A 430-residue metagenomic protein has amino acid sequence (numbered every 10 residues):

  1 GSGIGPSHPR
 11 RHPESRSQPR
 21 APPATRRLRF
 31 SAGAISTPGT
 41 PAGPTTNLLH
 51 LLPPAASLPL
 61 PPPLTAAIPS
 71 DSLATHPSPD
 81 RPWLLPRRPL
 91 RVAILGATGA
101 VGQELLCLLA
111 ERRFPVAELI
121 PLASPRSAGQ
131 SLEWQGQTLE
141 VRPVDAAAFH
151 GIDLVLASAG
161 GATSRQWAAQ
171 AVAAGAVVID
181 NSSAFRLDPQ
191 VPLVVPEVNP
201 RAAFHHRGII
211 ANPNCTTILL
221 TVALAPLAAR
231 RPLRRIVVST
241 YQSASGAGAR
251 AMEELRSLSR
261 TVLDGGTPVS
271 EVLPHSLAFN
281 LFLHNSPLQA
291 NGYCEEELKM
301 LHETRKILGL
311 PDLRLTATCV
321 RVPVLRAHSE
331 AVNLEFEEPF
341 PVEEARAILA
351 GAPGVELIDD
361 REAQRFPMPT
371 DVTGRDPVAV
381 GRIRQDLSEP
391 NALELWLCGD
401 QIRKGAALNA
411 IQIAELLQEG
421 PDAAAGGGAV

Functional and structural regions predicted by a protein language model:
S2, P6-S7, Q18-P22, R27-L28 (+2 more regions): Short, low-complexity intrinsically disordered segments enriched in A/P/G/S/L with frequent Arg, especially at protein
H8, H12, N47-H50, D71 (+2 more regions): Intrinsic-disorder-associated, low-complexity terminal segments enriched in Asp/Asn/His/Tyr and depleted of Lys/Arg
L64-L277, D312-R314, E338, A347 (+6 more regions): N-terminal Rossmann-like NAD(P) cofactor-binding subdomain of oxidoreductases, focused on the glycine-rich
N280-L325: Oxyanion-binding "anion nests"
R326-A331: Conserved glycine-rich beta-strand-loop-beta hairpin in the small C-terminal domain of fold type I
N333-E335: Short hydrophobic/aromatic beta-strand micro-patches that form the beta-sheet surface supporting nucleotide- or nucleic
E344, L349-D359: A common structural junction motif
E356-R382: A glycine-rich dinucleotide-binding beta-alpha-beta segment and adjacent secondary-structure elements that constitute
